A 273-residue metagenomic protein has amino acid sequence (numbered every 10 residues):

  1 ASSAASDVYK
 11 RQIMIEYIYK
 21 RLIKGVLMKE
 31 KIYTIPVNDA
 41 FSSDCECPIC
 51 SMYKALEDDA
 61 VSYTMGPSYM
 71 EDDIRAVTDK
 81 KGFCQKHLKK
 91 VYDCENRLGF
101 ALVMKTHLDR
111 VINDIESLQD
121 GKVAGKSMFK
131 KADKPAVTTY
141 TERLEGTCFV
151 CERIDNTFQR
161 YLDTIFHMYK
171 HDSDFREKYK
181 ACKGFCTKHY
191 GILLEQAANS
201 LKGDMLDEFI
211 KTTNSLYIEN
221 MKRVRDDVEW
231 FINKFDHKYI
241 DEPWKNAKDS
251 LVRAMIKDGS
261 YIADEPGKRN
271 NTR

Functional and structural regions predicted by a protein language model:
A1-Q12: Single conserved hydrophobic/aromatic residue that forms the stacking wall/gate of nucleotide- or nucleobase-binding
I15-R273: Intrinsically disordered, low-complexity regulatory regions of eukaryotic proteins
